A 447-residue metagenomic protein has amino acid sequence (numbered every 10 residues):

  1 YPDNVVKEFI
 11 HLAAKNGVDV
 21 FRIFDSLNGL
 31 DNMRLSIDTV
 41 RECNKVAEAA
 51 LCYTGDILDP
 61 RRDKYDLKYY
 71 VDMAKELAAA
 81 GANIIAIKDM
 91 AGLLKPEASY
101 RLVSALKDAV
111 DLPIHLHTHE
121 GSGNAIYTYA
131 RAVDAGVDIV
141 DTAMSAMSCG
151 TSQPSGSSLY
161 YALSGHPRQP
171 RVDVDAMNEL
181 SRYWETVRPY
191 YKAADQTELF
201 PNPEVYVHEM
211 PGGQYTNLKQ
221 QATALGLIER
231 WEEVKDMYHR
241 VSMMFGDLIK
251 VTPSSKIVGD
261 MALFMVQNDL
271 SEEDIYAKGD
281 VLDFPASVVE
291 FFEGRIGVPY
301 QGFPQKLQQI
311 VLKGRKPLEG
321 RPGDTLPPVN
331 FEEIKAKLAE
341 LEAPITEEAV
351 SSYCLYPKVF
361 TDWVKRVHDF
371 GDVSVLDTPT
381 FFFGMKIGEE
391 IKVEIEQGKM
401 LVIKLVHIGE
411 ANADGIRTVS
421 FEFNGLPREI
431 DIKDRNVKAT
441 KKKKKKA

Functional and structural regions predicted by a protein language model:
Y1-L116, Y129-V137: Alpha/beta enzyme core
F24, A50, K88, H115-H119 (+5 more regions): Generic beta-strand/beta-sheet core signal
K68-Y69, M73-E76, A80-N83, L180 (+3 more regions): Metal-coordinating catalytic core of metallo-dependent amide/deamination hydrolases
M90-S287: Catalytic alpha/beta core domains of metabolic enzymes, predominantly
P189-A193, P427, T440: Proline-centered turn/helix-capping motifs that create local helix->coil transitions or kinks
L199-V205, E209, G213-K438: Terminal or standalone catalytic/regulatory effector modules within metabolic enzymes and repeat proteins
K445-A447: Structured functional modules or segments
